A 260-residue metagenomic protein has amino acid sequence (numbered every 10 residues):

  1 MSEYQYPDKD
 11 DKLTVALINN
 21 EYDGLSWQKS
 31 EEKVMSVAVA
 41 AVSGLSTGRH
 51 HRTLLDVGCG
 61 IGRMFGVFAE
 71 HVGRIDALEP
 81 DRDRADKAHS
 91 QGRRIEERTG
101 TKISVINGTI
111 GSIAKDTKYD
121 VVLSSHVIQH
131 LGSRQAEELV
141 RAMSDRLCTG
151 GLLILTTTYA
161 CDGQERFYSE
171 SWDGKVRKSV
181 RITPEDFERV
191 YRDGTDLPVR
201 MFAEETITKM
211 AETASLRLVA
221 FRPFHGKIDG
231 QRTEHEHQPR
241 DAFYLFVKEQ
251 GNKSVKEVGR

Functional and structural regions predicted by a protein language model:
M1-R52, G60-I103, N107-A114, L131 (+1 more regions): Class I (Rossmann-like) S-adenosyl-L-methionine-dependent methyltransferase catalytic domain, capturing the SAM-binding
V57: Conserved beta-strand/loop positions that form the S-adenosyl-L-methionine
L123: A conserved beta-strand element that flanks and buttresses the S-adenosyl-L-methionine
H126-H130: Short catalytic micro-motifs in class I SAM-dependent methyltransferases
G132-A136: Short N-terminal helix/helix-N-cap motif within the alpha/beta-hydrolase-1
E137-T149: A short glycine-rich, Lys/Arg-flanked "PGG" loop and its adjoining helix->strand segment in the class I
